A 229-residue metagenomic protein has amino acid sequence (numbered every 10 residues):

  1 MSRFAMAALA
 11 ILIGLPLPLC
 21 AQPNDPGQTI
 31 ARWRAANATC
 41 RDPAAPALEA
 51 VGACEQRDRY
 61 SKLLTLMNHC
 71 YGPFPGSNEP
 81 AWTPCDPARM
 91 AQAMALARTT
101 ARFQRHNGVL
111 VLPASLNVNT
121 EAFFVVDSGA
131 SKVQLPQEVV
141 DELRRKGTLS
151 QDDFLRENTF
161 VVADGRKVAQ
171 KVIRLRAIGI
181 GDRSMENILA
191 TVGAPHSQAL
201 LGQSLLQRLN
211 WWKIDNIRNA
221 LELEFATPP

Functional and structural regions predicted by a protein language model:
M1-F4: Positively charged n-region of N-terminal signal peptides that target proteins for export
A7-P16: Bacterial N-terminal signal peptides
L17-A21: Sec/Tat signal peptide C-region and signal peptidase I cleavage site
Q22-M94, R98: Post-signal/leader-peptide non-cytosolic segments of secretory proteins
A88-P229: Pepsin/retropepsin-fold aspartyl endopeptidases
